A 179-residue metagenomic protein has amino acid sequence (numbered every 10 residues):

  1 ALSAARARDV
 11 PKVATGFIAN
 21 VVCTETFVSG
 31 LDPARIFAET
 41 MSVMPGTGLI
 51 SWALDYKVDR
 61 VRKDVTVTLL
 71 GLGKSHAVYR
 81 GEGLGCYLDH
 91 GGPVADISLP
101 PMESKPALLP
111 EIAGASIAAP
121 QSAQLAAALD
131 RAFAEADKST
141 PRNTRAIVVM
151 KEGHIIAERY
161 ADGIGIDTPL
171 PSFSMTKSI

Functional and structural regions predicted by a protein language model:
L2-L49, L54, R62-V67: N-terminal low-complexity, Ser/Thr- and acidic-residue-enriched intrinsically disordered segments
A7, P11, T15, P141 (+2 more regions): Conserved aromatic-histidine-acidic binding/catalytic patches
I18, V22, Q124-A127, S174 (+1 more regions): Extracytoplasmic/secreted proteins, especially bacterial periplasmic and envelope-associated proteins
F27, V94-A128: Short, compositionally biased leader-like segments
P45-V94: N-terminal accessory interaction module
A113-M150: Beta-lactamase-like hydrolase cores
I147-I155, P169-I179: Active-site SXXK
A157, A161-G165: A short acidic/small-residue loop/turn micro-motif
